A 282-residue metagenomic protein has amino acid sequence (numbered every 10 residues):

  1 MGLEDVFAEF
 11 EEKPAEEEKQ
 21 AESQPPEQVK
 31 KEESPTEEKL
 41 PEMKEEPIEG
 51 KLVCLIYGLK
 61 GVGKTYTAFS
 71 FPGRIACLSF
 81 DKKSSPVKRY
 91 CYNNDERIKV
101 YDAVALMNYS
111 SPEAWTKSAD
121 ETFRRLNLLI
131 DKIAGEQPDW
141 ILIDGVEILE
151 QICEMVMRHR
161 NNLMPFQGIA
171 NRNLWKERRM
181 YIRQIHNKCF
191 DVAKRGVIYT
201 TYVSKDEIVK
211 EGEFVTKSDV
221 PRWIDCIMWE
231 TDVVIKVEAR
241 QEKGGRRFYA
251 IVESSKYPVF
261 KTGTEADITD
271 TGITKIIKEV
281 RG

Functional and structural regions predicted by a protein language model:
M1-Q28, E45-T65, L126-L142, V156-M180 (+1 more regions): Solvent-exposed, charged interface segments at domain starts and junctions
G2-P41, E46-L52, K243-G282: C-terminal regions of RecA-like/P-loop NTPase motor modules
T36-L40, Y57-L59, T216-S218: Short gly/ser/thr-rich secondary-structure transition/capping motifs
K44-G135, W140, E147-I152: Conserved P-loop
A105-Y109, R183-N187, T231-V234: A short, hydrophobic secondary-structure junction motif
W140-C226: P-loop NTPase motor core
C189-G272: Phosphate-binding/switch region of NTP-binding enzymes
